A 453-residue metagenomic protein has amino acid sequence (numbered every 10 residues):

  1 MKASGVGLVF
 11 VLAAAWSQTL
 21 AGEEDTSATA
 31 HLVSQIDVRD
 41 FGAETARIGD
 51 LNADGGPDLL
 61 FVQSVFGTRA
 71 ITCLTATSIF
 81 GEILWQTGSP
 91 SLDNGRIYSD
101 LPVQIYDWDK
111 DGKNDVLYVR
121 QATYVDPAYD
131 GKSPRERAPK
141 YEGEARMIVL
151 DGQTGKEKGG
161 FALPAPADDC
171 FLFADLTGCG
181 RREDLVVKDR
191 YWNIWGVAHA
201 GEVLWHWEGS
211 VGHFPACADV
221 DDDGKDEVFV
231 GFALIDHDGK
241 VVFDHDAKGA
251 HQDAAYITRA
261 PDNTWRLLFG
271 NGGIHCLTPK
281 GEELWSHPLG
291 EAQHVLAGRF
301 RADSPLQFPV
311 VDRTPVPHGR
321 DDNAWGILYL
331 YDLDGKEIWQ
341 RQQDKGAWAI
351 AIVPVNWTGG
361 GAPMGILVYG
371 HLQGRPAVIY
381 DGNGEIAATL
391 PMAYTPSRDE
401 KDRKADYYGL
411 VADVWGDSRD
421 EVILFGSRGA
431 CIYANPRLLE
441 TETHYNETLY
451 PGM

Functional and structural regions predicted by a protein language model:
G5-A15: Bacterial N-terminal signal peptides
Q18-M453: Beta-propeller-forming repeat regions
